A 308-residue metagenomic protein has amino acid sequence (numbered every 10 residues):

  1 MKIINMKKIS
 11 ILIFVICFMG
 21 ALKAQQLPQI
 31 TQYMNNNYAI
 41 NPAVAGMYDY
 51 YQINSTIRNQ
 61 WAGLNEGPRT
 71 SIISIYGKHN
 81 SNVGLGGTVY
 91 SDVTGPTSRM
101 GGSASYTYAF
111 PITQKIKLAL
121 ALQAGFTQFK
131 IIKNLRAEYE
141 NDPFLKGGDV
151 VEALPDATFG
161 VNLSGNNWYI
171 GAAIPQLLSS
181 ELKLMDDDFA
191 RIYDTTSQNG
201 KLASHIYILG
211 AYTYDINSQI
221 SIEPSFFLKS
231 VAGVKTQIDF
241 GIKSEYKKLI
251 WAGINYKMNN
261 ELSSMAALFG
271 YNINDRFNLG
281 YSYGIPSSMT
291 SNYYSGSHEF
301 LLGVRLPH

Functional and structural regions predicted by a protein language model:
M1-I4, F14, S55: A detector of low-complexity, intrinsically disordered, Ser/Thr/Gly/Pro/Ala-rich segments
M1-I9, I112-Q114: Positively charged n-region of N-terminal signal peptides that target proteins for export
I9-M19: Sec-dependent N-terminal signal peptides
F18-Q26: Sec/Tat signal peptide C-region and signal peptidase I cleavage site
Q25-H308: Subset of outer-membrane beta-barrel
